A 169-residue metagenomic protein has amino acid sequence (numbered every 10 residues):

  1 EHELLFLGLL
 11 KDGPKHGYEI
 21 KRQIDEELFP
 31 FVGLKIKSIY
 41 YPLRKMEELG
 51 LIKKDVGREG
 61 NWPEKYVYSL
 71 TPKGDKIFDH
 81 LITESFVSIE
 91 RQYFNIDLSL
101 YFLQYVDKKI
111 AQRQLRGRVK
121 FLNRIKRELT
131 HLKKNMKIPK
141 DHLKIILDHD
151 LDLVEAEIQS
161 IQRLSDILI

Functional and structural regions predicted by a protein language model:
E1-E90: Basic helix-turn-helix/winged-helix DNA-binding cores and closely related short helical interaction motifs
D12, Y41, G117, H149-A156: DHp/HisKA dimerization-phosphoacceptor four-helix bundle of two-component histidine kinases and homologous
H16, I20, P42, E48 (+3 more regions): Amphipathic, well-ordered alpha-helical segments in soluble domains
F29, G57, T83-F86, K108 (+2 more regions): Short, flexible helix-adjacent loops and helix caps
V32, K108, L115, K140-L143 (+2 more regions): Amphipathic alpha-helical coiled-coil segments and their boundaries
D79-R124: Amphipathic alpha-helical dimerization/coiled-coil segments that flank or bridge DNA-binding/regulatory modules
Q104, T130-K133, K137, Q162-S165 (+1 more regions): A structural signal for long alpha-helical coiled-coils and helix-turn connectors that form the cytosolic signaling
Q112, V119, K126, K133 (+4 more regions): Heptad-repeat amphipathic alpha-helical coiled-coil interaction surface used for oligomerization/assembly
